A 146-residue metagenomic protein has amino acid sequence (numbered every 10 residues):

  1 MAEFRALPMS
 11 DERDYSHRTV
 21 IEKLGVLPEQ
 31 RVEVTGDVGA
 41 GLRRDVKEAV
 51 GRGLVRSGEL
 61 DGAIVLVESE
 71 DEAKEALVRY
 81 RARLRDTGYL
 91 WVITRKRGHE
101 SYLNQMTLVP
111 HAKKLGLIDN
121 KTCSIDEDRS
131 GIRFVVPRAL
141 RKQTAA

Functional and structural regions predicted by a protein language model:
A2-R44: N-terminal, charge-rich interaction modules
G51-L60: Short acidic low-complexity segments
I64-A73: Short, glycine-rich nucleotide/cofactor-binding loops
E68, T94-R97, I125, P137: Beta-hairpin (beta-strand-turn-beta-strand) motif
K74-T107: Mid-chain, well-packed structural core segment of small domains
N104-T122: Conserved Class I S-adenosyl-L-methionine
G116-A146: Class I S-adenosyl-L-methionine
